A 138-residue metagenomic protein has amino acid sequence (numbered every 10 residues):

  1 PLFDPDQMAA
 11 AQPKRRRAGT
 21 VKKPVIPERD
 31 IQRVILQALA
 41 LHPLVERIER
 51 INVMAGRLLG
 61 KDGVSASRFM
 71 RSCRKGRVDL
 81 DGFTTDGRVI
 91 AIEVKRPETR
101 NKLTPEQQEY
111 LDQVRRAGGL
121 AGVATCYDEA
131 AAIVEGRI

Functional and structural regions predicted by a protein language model:
P1-I138: Catalytic phosphate/metal-binding cores of nucleic-acid and nucleotide-processing enzymes, i.e., regions that mediate
